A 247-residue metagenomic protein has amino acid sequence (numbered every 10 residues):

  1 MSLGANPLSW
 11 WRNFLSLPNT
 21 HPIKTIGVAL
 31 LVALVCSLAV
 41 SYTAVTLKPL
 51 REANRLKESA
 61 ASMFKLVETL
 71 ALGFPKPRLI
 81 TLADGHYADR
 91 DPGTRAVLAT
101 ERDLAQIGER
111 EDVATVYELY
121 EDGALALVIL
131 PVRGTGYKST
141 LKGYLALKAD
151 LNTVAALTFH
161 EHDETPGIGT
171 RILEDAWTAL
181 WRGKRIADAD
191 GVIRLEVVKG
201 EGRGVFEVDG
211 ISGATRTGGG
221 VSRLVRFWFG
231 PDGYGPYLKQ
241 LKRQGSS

Functional and structural regions predicted by a protein language model:
M1-P7: N-terminal intrinsically disordered, acidic low-complexity segments at the extreme N-terminus
W10, F14-S247: Flexible, solvent-exposed loop/hinge segments and secondary-structure transition points
